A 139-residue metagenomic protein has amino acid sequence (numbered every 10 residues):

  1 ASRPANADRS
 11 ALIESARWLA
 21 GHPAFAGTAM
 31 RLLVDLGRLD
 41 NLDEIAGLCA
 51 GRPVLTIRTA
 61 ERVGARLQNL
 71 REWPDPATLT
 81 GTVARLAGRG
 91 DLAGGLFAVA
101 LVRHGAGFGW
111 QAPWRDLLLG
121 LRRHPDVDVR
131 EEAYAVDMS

Functional and structural regions predicted by a protein language model:
A1-S139: Non-catalytic all-alpha helical scaffold/repeat segments
